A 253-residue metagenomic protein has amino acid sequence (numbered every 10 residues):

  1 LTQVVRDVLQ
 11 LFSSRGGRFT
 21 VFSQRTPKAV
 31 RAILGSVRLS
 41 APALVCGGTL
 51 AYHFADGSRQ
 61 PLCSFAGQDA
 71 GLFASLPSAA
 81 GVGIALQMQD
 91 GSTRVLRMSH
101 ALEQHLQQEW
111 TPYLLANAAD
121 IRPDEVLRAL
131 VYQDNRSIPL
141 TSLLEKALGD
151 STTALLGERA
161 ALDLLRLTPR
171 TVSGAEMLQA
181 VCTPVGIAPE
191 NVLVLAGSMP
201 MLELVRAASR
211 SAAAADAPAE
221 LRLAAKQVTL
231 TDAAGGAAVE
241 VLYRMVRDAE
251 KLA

Functional and structural regions predicted by a protein language model:
T2, T168-A253: Mg2+-dependent phosphoryl-transfer enzymes with acidic/Ser/Thr/Gly-rich catalytic loops
Q3-L102: Active-site phosphate-binding/coordination module
F12, P77, E145-L148, C182 (+1 more regions): A generic structural signal for well-ordered alpha-helical segments
S14-T20, L39-A41, L127-R128, E190-N191 (+1 more regions): Short active-site oxyanion
R31-G35, D56-G57, S142-L143, R206-A207 (+2 more regions): Short amphipathic alpha-helical segments
V37-L39, C46-G47, A55, A147-D150 (+2 more regions): Short, structured coil segments at secondary-structure junctions
S40-G47, C63, L106, S211-D216 (+1 more regions): Short hydrophobic/aromatic-enriched beta-strand-loop microsegments
V82-G83, Q87-A207: Conserved acidic, metal-coordinating active-site core of Asp-based, Mg2+-dependent phosphoryl-transfer enzymes
